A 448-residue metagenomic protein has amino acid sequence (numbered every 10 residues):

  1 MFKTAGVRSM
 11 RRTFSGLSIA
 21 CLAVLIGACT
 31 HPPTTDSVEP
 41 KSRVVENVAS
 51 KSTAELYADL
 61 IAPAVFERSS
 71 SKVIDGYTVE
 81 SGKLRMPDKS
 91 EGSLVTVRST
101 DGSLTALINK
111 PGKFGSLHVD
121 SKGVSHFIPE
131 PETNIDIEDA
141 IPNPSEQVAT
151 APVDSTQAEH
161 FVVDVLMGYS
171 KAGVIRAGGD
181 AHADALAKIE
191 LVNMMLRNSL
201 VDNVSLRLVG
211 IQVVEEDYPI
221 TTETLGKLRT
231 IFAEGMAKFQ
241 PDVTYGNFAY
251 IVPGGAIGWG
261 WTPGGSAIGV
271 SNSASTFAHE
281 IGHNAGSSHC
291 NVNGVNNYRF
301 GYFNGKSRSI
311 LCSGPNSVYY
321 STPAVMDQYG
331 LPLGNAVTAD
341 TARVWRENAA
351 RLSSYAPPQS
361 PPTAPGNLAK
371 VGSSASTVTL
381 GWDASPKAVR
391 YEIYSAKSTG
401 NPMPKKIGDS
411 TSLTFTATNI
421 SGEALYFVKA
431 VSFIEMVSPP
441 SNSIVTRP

Functional and structural regions predicted by a protein language model:
I26-A28: C-terminal motif of bacterial Sec signal peptides marking the signal peptidase cleavage site
T30-P32: Bacterial signal peptide processing site
E55-D59, P63-G168, L186: Propeptide (latency) domains of metzincin metalloproteases
E132-G260: Fold-level signature of zinc-dependent metallopeptidase catalytic domains
E215-P219, G264-G330: The catalytic-center signature of Zn2+-dependent metalloproteases
Q359-P386, F433-P448: Pro/Thr/Ser/Gly-rich low-complexity, intrinsically disordered linker/stalk tracts
E392-S421, P440: Recognizes extended acidic, P/S/T-rich segments that occur within or adjacent to Ig-like beta-sandwich modules
A417-M436: Beta-strand-rich modules
